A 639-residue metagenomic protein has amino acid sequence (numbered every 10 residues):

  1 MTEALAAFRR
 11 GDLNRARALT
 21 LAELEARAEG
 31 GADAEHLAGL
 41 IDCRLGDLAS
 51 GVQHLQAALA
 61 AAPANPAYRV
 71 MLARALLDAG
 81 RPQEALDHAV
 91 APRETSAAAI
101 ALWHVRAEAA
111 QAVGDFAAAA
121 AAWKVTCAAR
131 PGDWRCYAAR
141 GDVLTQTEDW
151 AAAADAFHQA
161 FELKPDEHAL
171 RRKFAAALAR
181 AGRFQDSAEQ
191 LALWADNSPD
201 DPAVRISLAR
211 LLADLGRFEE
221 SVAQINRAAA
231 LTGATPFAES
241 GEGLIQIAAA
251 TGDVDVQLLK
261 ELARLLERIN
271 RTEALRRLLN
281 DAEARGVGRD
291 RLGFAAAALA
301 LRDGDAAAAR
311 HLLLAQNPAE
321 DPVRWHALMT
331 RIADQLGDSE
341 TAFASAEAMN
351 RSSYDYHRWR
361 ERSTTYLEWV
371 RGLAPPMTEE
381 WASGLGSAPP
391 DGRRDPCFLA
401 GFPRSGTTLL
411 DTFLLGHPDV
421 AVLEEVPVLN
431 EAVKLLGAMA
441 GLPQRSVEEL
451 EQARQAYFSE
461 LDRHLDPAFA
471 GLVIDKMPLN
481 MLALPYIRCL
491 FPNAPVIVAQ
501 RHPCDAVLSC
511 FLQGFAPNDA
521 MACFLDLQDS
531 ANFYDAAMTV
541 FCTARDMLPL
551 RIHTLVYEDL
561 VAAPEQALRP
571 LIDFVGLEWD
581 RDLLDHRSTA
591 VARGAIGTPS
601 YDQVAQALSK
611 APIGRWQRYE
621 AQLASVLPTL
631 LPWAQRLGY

Functional and structural regions predicted by a protein language model:
R9, R44, D78, A112 (+6 more regions): Register position in tetratricopeptide repeats
G31-D33, P66-A67, A99-A101, D133-R135 (+7 more regions): Helix-start (N-cap) detector for alpha-helical repeat units in TPR-like alpha-solenoids, especially tetratricopeptide
E273-L278, A298, A307-Q316, W325-A388 (+4 more regions): PAPS-dependent sulfotransferases, especially Golgi type II membrane carbohydrate sulfotransferases
P389-F491, Q500: Phosphate-binding active sites in nucleotide-utilizing proteins
